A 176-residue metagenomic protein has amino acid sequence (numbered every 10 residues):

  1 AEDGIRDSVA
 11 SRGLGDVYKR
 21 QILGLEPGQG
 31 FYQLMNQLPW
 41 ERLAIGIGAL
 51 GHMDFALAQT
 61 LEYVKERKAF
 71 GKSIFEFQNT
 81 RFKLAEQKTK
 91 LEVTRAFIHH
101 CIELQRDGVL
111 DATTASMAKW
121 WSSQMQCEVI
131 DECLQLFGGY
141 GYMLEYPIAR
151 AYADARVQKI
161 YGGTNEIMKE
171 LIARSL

Functional and structural regions predicted by a protein language model:
A1-Y18: Single conserved hydrophobic/aromatic residue that forms the stacking wall/gate of nucleotide- or nucleobase-binding
Q21, L25-F31, N36-L176: Alpha-helical interface subdomain recognition
